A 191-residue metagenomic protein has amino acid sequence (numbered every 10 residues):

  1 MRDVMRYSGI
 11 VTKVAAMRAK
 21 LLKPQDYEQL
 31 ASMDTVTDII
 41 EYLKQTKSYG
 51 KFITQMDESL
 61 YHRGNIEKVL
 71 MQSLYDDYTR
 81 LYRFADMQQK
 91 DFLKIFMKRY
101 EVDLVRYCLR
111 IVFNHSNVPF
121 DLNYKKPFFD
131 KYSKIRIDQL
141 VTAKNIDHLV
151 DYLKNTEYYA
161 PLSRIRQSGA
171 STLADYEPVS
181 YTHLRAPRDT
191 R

Functional and structural regions predicted by a protein language model:
M1-E41: N-terminal alpha-helical "arm" segments
M1-K13, Y100-N117, T182: N-terminal start-of-domain structural block
S32-I111: An N-terminal, globular interaction/scaffold subdomain
V36, Y49, Q89, L122 (+3 more regions): Short amphipathic alpha-helical segments that mediate assembly, nucleic-acid/protein binding, or membrane association
R110-K134: Extended intrinsically disordered, low-complexity coil regions enriched in Ser, Thr, Gly, Ala and often Pro
Q139-A174: Long amphipathic alpha-helical segments that form oligomerization/scaffold cores
P178-V179: Low-complexity, glycine- and small/polar-enriched segments
H183-T190: Single conserved hydrophobic/aromatic residue that forms the stacking wall/gate of nucleotide- or nucleobase-binding
